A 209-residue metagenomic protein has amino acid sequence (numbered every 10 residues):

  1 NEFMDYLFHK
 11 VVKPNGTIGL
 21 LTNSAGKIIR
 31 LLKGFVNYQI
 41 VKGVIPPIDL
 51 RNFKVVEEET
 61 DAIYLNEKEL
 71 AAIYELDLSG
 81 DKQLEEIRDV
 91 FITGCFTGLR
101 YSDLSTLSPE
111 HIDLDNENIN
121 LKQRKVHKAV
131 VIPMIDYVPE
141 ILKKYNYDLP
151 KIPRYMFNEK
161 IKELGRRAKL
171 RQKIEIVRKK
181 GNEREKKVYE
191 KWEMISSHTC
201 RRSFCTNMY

Functional and structural regions predicted by a protein language model:
N1-Y38: Short, Lys/Arg-enriched alpha-helical recognition elements, typified by the DNA-recognition helix
F8, I40, G94-C95, Y209: Alpha-helix C-terminal capping/helix-coil junction sites
I18-T22, G26-I28, V41, I45-Y101 (+5 more regions): Basic, Lys/Arg- and aromatic-enriched nucleic-acid-binding interface segment
L31-G34, I92, S203-N207: Short amphipathic alpha-helical face segments that pack within enzyme cores and frequently flank/anchor catalytic
F35-Y38, K42, E110: Alpha-helix C-caps/helix-loop-beta hinges
L76, D113-K169: Basic, alpha-helical nucleic-acid-contacting "clamp/cap" segments
S79-D81, Y147-K151, E159-Y209: Short, basic (Lys/Arg/His-rich) helix/loop patches that form interaction surfaces in the mid-to-C-terminal regions
T106-I112, Y209: A short, basic/aromatic helix-end/turn motif that makes direct DNA contacts
